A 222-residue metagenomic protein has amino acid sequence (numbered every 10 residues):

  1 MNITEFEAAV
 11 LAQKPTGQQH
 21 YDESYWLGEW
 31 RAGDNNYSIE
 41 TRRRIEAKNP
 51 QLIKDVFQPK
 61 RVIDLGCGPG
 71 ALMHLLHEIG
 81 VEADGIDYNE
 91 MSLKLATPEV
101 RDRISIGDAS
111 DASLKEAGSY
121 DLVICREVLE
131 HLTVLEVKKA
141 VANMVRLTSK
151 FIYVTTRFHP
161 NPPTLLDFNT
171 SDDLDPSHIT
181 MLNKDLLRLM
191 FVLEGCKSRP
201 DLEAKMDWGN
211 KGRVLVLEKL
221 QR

Functional and structural regions predicted by a protein language model:
M1-G118, L122-I124, L135-V141, F158 (+4 more regions): Conserved N-terminal segment of class I S-adenosyl-L-methionine
A83, I152, S198: Hydrophobic anchor at the start of a short beta-strand that flanks the dinucleotide cofactor-binding loop
R126-H131: Short catalytic micro-motifs in class I SAM-dependent methyltransferases
L132-T133, T148-S149: Helix-to-beta-strand junctions that scaffold the AdoMet/dcAdoMet cofactor pocket in Class I SAM-dependent enzymes
M144: Class I S-adenosylmethionine-dependent transferase superfamily signal
S149-F158: Conserved beta-strand signature within the Rossmann-like core of class I S-adenosyl-L-methionine
L166-L174: Short glycine/proline- and charge-enriched loop/turn segments that cap or connect secondary-structure elements
M190, E194-C196: A structural motif corresponding to the C-terminal end of an alpha-helix and its immediate exit/capping segment
